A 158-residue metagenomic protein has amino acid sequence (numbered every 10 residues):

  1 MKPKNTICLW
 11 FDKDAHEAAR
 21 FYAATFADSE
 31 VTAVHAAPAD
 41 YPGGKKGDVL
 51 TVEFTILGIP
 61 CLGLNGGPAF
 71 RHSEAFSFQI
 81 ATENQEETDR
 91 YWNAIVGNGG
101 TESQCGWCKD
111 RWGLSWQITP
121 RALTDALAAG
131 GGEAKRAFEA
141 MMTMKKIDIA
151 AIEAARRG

Functional and structural regions predicted by a protein language model:
T6-I7, V49-L50, S103-C105: Short loop/turn microsegments at loop-to-beta-strand junctions
L9-G58: Core segments of cupin and vicinal oxygen chelate
F11, A15, T25, I56-P60 (+4 more regions): Vicinal oxygen chelate
Y41-G43, E74, R157-G158: A charge-rich, low-complexity, intrinsically flexible signal that marks solvent-exposed coils, linkers, repeats
G44-L50, F70-H72, E133: A generic structural micro-feature
G132-G158: C-terminal cap/linker of serine protease catalytic domains
